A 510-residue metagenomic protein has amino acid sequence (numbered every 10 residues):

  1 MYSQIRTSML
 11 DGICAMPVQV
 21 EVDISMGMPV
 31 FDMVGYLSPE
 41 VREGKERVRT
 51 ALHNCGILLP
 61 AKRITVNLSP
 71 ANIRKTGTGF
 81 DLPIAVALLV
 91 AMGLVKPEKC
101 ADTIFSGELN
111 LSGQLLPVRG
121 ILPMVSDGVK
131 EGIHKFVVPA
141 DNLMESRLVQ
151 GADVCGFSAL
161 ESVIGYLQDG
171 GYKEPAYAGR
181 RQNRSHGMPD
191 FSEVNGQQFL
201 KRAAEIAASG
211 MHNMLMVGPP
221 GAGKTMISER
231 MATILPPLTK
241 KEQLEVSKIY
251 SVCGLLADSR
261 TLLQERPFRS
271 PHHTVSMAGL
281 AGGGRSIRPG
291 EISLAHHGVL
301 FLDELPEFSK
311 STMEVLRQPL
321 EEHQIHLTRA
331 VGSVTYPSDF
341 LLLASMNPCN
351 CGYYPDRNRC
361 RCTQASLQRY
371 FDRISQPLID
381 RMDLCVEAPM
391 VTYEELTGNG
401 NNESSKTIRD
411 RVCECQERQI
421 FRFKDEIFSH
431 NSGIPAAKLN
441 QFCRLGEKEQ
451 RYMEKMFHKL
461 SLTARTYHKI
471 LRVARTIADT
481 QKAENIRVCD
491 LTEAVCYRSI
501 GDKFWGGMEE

Functional and structural regions predicted by a protein language model:
M1-L215, P219-T225, T328, T466-Y467 (+1 more regions): Peripheral, non-AAA+ core regions of ATP-driven protein-machinery
V18-I24, L280, D383-V386: Short beta-strand elements
L37-K45, P60, N67-G77, I287 (+1 more regions): Basic, amphipathic alpha-helical bundle interface domains used for macromolecular binding and assembly
S112, L302-S309, G352: Catalytic P-loop NTPase motifs of RecA-like helicase/translocase cores
E205, L262, P267, A278-L300 (+1 more regions): Conserved alpha-helical scaffold flanking the Walker A/P-loop in AAA+ ATPase domains
M216-A257: Walker A/P-loop
E242-S276, G283-G284, P389, S429-K438 (+2 more regions): Conserved inter-motif catalytic segment of the P-loop NTP-binding fold
H297, D303-E304, V315: Walker B catalytic acidic pair
